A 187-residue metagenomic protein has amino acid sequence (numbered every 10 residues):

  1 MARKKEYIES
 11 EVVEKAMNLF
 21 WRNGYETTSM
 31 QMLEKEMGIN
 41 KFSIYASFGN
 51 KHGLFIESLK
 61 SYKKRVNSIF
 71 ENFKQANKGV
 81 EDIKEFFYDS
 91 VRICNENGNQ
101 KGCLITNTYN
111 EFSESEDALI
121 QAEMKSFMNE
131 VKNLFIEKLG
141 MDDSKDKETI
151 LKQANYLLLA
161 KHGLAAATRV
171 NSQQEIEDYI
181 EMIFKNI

Functional and structural regions predicted by a protein language model:
M1-E6, D143: N-terminal intrinsically disordered/low-complexity leader segments
E11, L19-G53, E57: Helix-turn-helix
E57, E71-G98, I150-L157: Hydrophobic alpha-helical connector segments
K60-N67: Short, basic, alpha-helical segments at the C-terminal edge of helix-turn-helix-like DNA-binding modules
I93-N97, E114, E137, L157-E175 (+1 more regions): Amphipathic C-terminal alpha-helical segment
E96-A118: Amphipathic alpha-helical segments used for helix-helix packing
T106, N110, K147-A167, Y179-N186: Hydrophobic alpha-helical segments that form the core of small-molecule binding pockets and/or dimer interfaces
S115-D142: Amphipathic alpha-helical packing segments from all-alpha helical-bundle domains
